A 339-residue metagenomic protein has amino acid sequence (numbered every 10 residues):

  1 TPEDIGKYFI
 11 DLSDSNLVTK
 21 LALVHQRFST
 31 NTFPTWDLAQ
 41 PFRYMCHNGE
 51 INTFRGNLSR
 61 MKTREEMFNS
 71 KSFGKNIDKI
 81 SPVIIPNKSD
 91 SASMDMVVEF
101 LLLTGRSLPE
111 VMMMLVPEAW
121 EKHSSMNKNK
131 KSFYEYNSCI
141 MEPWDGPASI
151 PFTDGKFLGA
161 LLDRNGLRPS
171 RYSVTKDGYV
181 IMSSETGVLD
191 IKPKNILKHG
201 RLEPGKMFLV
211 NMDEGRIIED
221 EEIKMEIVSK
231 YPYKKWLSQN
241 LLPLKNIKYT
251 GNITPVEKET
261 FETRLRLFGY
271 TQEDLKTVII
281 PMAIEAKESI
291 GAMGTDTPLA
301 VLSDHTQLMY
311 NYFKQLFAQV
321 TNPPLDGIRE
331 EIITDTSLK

Functional and structural regions predicted by a protein language model:
T1-L338: Conserved short alpha-helical segments that host acidic/polar catalytic motifs at enzyme active sites
